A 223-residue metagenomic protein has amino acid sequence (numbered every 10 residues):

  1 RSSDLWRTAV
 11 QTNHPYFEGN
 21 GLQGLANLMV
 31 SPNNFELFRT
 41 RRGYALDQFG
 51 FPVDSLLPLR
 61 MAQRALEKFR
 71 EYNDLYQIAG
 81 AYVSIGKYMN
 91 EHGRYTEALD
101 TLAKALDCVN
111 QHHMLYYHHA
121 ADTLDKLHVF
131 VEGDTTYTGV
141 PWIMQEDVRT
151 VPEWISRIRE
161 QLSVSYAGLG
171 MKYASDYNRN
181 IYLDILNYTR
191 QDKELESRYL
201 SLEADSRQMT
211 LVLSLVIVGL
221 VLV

Functional and structural regions predicted by a protein language model:
T8-T12, E67-N73, V148: Solenoid-like repeat scaffolds
N13-Q23, N27-T40: Extended alpha-helical scaffold regions
F17, G24, S31, Q77 (+4 more regions): "A position-specific structural signal for the A-helix of alpha-solenoid helical repeats
V30, N34-R41, F49-L59, Y72 (+2 more regions): Hydrophobic positions within repeat-based interaction scaffolds
Y82-E91, L102, C108-V109: Membrane-anchoring hydrophobic segments
